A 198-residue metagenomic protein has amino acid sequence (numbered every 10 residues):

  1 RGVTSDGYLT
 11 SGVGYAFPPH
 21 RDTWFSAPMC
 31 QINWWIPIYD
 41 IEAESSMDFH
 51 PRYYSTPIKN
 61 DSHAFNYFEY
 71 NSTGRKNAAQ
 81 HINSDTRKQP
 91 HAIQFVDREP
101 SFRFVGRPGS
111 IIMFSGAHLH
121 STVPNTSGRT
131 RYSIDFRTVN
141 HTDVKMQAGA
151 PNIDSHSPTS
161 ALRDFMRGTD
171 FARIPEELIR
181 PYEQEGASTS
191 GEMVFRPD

Functional and structural regions predicted by a protein language model:
R1-E42, S46-M47: Conserved double-stranded beta-helix
S5, W24, Y39-E42, Y54 (+2 more regions): Short, solvent-exposed loop/turn segments at secondary-structure junctions
R21-T23, P100-F102, H120-V123: Generic recognition of flexible, low-complexity loop/linker segments
I32, S110, Y132: Residue-level detector of short, conserved catalytic/binding motifs and their immediate flanks
E44-S115: Double-stranded beta-helix
H118-D198: Non-heme Fe(II)/2-oxoglutarate
